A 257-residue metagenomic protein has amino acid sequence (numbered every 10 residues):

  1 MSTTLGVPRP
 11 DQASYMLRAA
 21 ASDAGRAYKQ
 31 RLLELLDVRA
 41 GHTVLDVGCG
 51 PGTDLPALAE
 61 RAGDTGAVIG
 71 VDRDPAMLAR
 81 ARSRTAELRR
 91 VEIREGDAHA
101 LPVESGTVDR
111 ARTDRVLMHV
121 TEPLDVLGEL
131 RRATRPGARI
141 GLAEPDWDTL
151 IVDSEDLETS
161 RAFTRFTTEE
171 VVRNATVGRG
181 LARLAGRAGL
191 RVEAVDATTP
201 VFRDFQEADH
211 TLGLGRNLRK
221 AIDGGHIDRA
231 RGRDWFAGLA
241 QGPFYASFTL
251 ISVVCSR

Functional and structural regions predicted by a protein language model:
M1-Y15, R26: N-terminal, positively charged/glycine-rich alpha-helical extensions of SAM-dependent methyltransferases
S22, R139-F205, K220: Conserved catalytic/acceptor-binding region of the Class I
D23-A40, A57: Conserved alpha-helix/loop element of class I SAM-dependent methyltransferases that forms part of the SAM/SAH-binding
L45-V47, P51-A100: Class I SAM-dependent methyltransferase SAM/SAH-binding core
H99-R110: A short acidic, Gly/Pro-enriched loop at the edge of an enzyme's catalytic core that lines a small-molecule cofactor
D109-P123: A short SAM/SAH-binding and catalytic strip from SAM-dependent methyltransferases
L124-R139: A short glycine-rich, Lys/Arg-flanked "PGG" loop and its adjoining helix->strand segment in the class I
R191-R257: Conserved Class I S-adenosyl-L-methionine
